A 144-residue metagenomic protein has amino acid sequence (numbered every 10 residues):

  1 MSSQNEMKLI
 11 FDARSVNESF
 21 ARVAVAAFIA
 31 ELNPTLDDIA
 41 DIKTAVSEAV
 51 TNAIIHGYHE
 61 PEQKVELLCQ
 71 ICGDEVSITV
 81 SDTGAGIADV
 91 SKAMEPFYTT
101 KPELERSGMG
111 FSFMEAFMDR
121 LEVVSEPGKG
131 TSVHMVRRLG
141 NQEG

Functional and structural regions predicted by a protein language model:
M1-K8, A53-G144: Conserved beta-strand-loop-beta-strand hairpin that lines the nucleotide-binding pocket of ATP/GTP-utilizing enzymes
K8-F20: STAS-typified acidic loop motif
F20-V23, C69: Short, charged, low-hydrophobicity "junction" segments
R22-S47, R106: Conserved short strand/loop->alpha-helix "switch" segment adjacent to the catalytic nucleotide/phosphoryl-transfer site
E48-N52: Conserved polar catalytic motif of the HATPase_c/GHKL fold
